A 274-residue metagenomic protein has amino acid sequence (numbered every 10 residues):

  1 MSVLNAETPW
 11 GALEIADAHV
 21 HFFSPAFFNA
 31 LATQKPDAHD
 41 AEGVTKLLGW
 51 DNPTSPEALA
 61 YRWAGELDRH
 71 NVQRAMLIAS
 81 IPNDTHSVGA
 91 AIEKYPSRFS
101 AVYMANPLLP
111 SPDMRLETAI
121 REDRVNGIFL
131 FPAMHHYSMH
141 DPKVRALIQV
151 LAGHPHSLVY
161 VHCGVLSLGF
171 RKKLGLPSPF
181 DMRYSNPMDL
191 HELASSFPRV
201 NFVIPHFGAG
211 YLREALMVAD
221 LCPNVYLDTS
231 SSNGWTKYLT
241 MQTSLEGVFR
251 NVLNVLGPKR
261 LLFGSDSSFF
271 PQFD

Functional and structural regions predicted by a protein language model:
M1-A146, V150, R213, S230: Mid-domain alpha/beta scaffold segments of enzyme catalytic cores
E14, R98, N224-V225, S268: Residue-level preference for alpha-helix termini and adjacent loops
A16-V20, P96, E246, R260 (+1 more regions): Generic intrinsically disordered, low-complexity segments enriched for polar/acidic and small residues
F23-P25, P82-D84, L108-S111, V165-G169 (+3 more regions): Active-site environment of divalent metal-dependent phosphoester hydrolases
S55-L59, S111-P112, T240-S244, G257 (+1 more regions): Alpha-helix capping and helix-coil boundary motifs
N126-G127, H140-L262: Catalytic pocket-lining loop regions of alpha/beta-barrel enzymes, especially the amidohydrolase/enolase/GH5 lineages
P258-D274: His/Asp/Glu-enriched, well-ordered alpha-helical/loop segment that forms or immediately abuts the divalent-metal
